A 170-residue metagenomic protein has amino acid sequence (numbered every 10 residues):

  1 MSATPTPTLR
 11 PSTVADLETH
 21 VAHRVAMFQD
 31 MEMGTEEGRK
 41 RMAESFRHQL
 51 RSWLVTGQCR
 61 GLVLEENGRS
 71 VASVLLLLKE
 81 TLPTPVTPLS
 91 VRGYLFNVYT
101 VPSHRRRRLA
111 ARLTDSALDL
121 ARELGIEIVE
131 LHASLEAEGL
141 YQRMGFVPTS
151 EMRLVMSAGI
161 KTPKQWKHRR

Functional and structural regions predicted by a protein language model:
T8-A22: A short beta-loop-alpha structural element at the N-terminal edge of CoA-dependent acyl/N-acetyltransferase catalytic
F28-Q49: Conserved GNAT-fold acetyl-CoA-binding loop/helix
H48-V63, Y94: A short helix-loop-beta-strand connector motif used in the catalytic cores of GNAT acetyltransferases and, in some
V63, R69-L78, Y94, Y99: Conserved beta-strand in the GNAT
L78-T84, E130-H132, E136, Q142 (+1 more regions): Conserved catalytic-core motifs of GNAT/GCN5-like acyltransferases
V86-P102: Conserved acetyl-CoA binding element of GNAT-fold acetyltransferases
H104-S116: Conserved acetyl-CoA pyrophosphate-binding loop and the N-cap/start of the following alpha-helix in GNAT-like
T114, A121-A133: Conserved GNAT acetyl-CoA-binding A-motif
